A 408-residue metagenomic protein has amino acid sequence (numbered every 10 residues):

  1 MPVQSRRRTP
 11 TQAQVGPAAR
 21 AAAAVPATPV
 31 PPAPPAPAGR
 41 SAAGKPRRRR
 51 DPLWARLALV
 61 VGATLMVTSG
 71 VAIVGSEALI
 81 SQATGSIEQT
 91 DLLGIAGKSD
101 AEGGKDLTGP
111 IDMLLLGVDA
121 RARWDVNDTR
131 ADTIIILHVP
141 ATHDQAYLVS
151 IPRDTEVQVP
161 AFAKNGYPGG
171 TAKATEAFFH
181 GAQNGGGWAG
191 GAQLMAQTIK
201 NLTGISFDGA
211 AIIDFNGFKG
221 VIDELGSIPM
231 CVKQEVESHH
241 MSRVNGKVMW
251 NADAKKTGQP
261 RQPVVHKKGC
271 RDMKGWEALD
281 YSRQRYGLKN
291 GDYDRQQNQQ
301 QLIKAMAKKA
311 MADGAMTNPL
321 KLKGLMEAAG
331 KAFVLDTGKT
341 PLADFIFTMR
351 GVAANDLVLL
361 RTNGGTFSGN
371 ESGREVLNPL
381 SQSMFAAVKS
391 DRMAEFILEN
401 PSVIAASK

Functional and structural regions predicted by a protein language model:
P2-T64, T68-K408: Non-catalytic, solvent-exposed segments at the cell envelope interface
